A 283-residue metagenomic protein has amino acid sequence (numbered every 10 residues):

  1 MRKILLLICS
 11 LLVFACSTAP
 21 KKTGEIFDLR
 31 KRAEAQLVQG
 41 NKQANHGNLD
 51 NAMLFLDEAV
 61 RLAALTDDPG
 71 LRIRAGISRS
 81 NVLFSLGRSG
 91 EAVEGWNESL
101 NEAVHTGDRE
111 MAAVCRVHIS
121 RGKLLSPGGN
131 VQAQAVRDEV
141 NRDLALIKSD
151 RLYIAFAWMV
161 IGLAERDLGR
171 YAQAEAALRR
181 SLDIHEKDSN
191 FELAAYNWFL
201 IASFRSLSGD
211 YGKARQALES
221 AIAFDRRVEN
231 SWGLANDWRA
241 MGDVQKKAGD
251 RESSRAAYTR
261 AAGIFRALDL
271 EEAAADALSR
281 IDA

Functional and structural regions predicted by a protein language model:
M1-F14: Sec-dependent bacterial lipoprotein signal peptides
C16-G70, R74: N-terminal leader/linker segments that initiate helical-solenoid repeat arrays
G24-F27, A64-D68, V104-D108, L146-D150 (+3 more regions): Short coil/turn linkers that connect adjacent helices within long alpha-helical scaffolds, especially alpha-solenoid
Q36, Q43, F55, L62 (+15 more regions): TPR/Sel1-like alpha-solenoid repeat signature
G47, G87, P127-G128, G169 (+5 more regions): Residue-level detector of the short coil/turn that links helix A to helix B within each tetratricopeptide repeat
A52, A92, Q132-V136, A174 (+3 more regions): Single-residue signature of alpha-solenoid repeat helices
G95, S99, N130-L144: Alpha-helical repeat scaffolds
R251-D269: TPR/TPR-like (Sel1-like) alpha-helical repeat modules
